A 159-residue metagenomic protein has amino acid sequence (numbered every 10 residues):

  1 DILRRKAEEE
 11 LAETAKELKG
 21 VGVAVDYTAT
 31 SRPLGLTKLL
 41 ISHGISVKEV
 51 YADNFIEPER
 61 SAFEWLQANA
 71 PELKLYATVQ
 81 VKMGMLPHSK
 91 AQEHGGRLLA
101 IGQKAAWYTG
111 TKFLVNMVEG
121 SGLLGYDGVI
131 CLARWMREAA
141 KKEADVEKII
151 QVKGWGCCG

Functional and structural regions predicted by a protein language model:
D1-G159: An N-terminal assembly and electron-transfer interface module characteristic of large anaerobic redox and radical
